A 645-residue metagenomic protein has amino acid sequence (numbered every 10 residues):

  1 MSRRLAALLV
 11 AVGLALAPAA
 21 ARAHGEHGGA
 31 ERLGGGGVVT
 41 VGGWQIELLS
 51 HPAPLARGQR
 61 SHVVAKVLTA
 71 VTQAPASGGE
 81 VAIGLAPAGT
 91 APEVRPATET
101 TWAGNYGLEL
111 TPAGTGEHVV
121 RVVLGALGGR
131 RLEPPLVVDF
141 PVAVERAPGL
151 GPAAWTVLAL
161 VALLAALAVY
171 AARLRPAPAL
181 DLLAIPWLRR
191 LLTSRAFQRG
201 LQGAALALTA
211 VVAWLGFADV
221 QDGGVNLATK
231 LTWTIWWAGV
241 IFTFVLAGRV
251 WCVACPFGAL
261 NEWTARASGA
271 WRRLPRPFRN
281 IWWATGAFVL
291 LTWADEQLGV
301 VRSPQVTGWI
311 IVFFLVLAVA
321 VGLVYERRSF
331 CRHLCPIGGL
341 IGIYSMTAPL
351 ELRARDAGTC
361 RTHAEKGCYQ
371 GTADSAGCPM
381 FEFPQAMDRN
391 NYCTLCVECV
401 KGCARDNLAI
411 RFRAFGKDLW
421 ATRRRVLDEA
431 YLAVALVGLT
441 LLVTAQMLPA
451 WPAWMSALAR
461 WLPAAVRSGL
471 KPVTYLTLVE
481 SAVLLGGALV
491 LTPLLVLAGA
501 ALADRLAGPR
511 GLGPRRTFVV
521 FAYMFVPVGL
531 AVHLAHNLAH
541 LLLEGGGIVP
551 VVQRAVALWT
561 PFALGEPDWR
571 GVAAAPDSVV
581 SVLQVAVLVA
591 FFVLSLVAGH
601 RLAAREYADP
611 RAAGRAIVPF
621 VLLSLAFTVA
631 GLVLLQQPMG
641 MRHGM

Functional and structural regions predicted by a protein language model:
M1-L5: Positively charged n-region of N-terminal signal peptides that target proteins for export
A6-A17: Bacterial N-terminal signal peptides
R22-V157: N-terminal soluble domains immediately following signal/targeting peptides that reside in extracytoplasmic
R146-K366, A376-E382, V400-K401, N407-M645: Membrane-embedded alpha-helical bundles of multi-pass integral membrane proteins
D388, E398: A short, cysteine/histidine-rich metal-binding "knuckle" motif
N391-L395: Aromatic- and glycine-enriched pocket-lining scaffold segments that form the walls of small-molecule binding clefts
